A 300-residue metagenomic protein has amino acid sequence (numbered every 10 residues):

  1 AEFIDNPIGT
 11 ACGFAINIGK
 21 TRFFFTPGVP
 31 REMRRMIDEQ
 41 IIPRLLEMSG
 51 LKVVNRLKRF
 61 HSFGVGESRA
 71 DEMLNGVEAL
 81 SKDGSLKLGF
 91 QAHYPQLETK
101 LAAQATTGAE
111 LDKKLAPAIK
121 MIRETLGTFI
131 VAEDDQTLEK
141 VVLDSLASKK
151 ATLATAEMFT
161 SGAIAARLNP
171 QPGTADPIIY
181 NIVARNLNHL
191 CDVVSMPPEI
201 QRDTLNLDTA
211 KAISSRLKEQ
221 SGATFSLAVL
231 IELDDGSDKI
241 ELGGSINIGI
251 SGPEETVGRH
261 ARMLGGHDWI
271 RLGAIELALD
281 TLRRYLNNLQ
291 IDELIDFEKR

Functional and structural regions predicted by a protein language model:
A1-M48, D203-L205: Proline/glycine-rich low-complexity loops and linkers
P7-T10, S81-G89: Short amphipathic beta-strand starts and helix->beta connectors
C12-F14, T21, L86, L97-T99 (+1 more regions): Change "...and in nucleic-acid phosphodiester-cleaving endonucleases..." to "...and in nucleic-acid processing enzymes
F14-I16, F90-A92, A103, I231 (+1 more regions): Short beta-strand elements
S49-G66: Short glycine-/aliphatic-rich beta-strand segments at the starts of folded cytosolic domains
V65-S85: Short amphipathic alpha-helix segments
H93-P117: Terminal amphipathic helices with adjacent charged low-complexity linkers/tails
E110-R300: Short alpha-helical segments enriched in small residues
